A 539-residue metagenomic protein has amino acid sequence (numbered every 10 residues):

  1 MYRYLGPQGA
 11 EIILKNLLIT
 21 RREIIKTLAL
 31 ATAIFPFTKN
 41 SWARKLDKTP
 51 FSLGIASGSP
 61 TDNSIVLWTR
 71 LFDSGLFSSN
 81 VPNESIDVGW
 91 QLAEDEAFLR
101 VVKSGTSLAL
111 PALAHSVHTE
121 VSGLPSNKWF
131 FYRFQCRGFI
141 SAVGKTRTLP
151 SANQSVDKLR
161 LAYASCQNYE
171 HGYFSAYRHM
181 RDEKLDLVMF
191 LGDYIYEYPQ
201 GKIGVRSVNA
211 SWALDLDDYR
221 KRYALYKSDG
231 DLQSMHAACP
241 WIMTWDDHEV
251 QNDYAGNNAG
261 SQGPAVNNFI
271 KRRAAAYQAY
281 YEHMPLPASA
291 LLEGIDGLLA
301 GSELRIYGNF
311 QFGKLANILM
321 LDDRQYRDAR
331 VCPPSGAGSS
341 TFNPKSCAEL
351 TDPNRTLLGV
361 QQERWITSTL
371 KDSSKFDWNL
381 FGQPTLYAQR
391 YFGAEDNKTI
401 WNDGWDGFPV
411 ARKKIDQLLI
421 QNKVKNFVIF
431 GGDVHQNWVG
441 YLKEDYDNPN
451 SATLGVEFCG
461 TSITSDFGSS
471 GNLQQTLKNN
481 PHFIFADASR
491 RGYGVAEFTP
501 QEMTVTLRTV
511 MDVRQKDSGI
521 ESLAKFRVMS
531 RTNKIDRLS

Functional and structural regions predicted by a protein language model:
Y2-S539: Metal-dependent phosphoester/phosphodiester hydrolase catalytic core
